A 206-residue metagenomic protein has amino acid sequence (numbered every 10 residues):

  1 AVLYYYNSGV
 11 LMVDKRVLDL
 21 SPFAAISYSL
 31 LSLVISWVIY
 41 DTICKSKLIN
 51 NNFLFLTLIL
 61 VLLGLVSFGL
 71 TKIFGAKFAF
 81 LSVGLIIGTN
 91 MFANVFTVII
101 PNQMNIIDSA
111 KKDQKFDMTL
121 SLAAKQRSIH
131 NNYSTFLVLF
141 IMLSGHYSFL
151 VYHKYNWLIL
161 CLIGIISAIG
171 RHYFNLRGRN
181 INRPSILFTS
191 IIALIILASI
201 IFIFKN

Functional and structural regions predicted by a protein language model:
A1-K205: Polytopic transmembrane helical bundles with strong interfacial aromatic enrichment
